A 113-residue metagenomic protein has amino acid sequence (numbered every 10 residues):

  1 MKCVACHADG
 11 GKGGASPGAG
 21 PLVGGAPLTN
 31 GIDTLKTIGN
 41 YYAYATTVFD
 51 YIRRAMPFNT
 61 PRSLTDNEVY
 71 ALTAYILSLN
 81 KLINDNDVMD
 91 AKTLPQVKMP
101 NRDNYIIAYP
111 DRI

Functional and structural regions predicted by a protein language model:
M1-G10, L22, L72-I76: The canonical Cys-X-X-Cys-His
K2, G18, E68: Residues that flank catalytic or metal-binding motifs in active/ligand-binding sites
A5, K12-G14, G31, L79-N86: Secretory-pathway/luminal and periplasmic proteins that interact with or process carbohydrate-rich
A8-V48: Gly/Gly-Pro-rich "capping" loops immediately C-terminal to redox-active cysteine motifs in periplasmic/lumenal
P27, R53-P57: A broad detector of the eukaryotic-type serine/threonine protein kinase catalytic domain
Y42-R53, D66, Y70-A74: An amphipathic alpha-helix signature
N59, L64-I113: Flexible coil segments in periplasmic/lumen-exposed cytochrome c-class electron-transfer proteins
